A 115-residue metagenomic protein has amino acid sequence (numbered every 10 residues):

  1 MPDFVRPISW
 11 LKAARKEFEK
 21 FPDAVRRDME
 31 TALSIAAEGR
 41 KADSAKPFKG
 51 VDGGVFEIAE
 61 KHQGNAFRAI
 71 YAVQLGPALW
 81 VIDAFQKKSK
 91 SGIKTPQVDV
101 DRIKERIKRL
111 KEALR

Functional and structural regions predicted by a protein language model:
M1-A66, L75-A78, K87-R115: Basic, Lys/Arg-enriched alpha-helical interface segments
A69-Y71: Hydrophobic/aromatic beta-strand elements that line small-molecule binding cavities or substrate pockets in beta-rich
